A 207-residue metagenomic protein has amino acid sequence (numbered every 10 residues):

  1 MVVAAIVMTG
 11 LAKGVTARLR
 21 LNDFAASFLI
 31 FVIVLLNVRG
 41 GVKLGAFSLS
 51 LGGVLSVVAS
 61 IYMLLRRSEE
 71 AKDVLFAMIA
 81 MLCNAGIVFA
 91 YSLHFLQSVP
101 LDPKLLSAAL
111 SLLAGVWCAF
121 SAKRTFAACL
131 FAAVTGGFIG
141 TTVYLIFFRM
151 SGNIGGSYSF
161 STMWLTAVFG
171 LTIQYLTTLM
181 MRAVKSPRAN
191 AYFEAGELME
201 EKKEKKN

Functional and structural regions predicted by a protein language model:
M1-A4, T9, A119-N207: C-terminal transmembrane helix-loop-helix hairpin of multi-pass membrane proteins
M1-V3, G41-L55, Q97-A109: Structural signature of hydrophobic alpha-helical transmembrane segments
V3-M8, L29-L36, S56-I61, C83-V88 (+1 more regions): Hydrophobic, membrane-inserted alpha-helices
A5-R18, V58-A71, V116-S121, T178 (+1 more regions): C-terminal ends of transmembrane helices
T16-L21, V42-S48, R66-F76: Interfacial helix-loop-helix linkers and transmembrane-helix boundary segments in multi-pass membrane proteins
D23-F47: A generic, lipid-embedded transmembrane alpha helix
I30-R39, L82-Y91, V134-I146: Aromatic-anchored segments of alpha-helical transmembrane domains
L65-A132: Membrane-proximal helix-loop-helix units in multi-pass membrane proteins
